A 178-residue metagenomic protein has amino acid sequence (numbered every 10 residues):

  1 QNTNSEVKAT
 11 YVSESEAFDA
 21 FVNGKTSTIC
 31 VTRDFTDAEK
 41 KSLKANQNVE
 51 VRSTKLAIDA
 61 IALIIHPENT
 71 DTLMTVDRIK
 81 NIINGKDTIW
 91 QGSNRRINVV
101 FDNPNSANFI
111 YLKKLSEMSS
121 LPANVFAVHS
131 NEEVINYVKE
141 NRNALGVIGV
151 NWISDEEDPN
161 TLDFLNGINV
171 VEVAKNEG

Functional and structural regions predicted by a protein language model:
Q1-I29, R33, N48-D59, I64-G178: Exported/periplasmic ABC-transporter solute-binding proteins
D37-V49: Hinge/lid segment of periplasmic solute-binding proteins
